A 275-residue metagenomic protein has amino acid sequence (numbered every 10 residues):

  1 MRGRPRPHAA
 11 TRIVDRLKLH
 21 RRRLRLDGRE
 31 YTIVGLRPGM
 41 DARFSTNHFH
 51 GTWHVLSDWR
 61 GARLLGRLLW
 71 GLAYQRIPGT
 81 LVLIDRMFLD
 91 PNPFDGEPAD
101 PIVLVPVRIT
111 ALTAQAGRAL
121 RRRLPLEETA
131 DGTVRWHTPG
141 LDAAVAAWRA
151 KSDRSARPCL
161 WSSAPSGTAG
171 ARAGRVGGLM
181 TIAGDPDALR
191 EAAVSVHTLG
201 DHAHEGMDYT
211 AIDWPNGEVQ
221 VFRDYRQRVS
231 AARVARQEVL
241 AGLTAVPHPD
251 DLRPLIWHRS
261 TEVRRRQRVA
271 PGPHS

Functional and structural regions predicted by a protein language model:
R2-S275: Positively charged, low-complexity terminal tracts and the immediately adjacent first secondary-structure elements
